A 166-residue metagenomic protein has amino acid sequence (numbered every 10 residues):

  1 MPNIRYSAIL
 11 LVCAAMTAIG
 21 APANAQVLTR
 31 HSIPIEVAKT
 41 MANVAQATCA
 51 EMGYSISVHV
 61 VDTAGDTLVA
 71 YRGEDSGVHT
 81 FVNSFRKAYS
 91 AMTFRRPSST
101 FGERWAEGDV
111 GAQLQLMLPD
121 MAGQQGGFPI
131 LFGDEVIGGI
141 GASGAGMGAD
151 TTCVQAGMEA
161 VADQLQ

Functional and structural regions predicted by a protein language model:
M1-Y6: Positively charged n-region of N-terminal signal peptides that target proteins for export
S7-I19: Bacterial N-terminal signal peptides
N24-Q166: Flexible, solvent-exposed loop/hinge segments and secondary-structure transition points
